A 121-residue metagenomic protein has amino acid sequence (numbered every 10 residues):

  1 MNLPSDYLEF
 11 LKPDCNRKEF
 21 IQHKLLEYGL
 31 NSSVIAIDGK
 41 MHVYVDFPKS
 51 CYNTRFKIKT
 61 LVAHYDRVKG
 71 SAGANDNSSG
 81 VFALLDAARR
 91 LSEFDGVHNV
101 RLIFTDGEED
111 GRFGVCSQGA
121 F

Functional and structural regions predicted by a protein language model:
N2-Y52: A non-catalytic alpha/beta surface segment that caps or lines the substrate-entry region of metallo-dependent hydrolase
F47-K49, A63-Y65, F104-E108: Active-site-proximal beta-strand/loop segments in catalytic clefts of secreted hydrolases
Y52-R55, D95-G96: Extracellular/periplasmic catalytic domains that process cell-envelope and extracellular macromolecules
K57-G70: Glycine/charged-rich beta-loop-alpha catalytic/anionic-binding loops adjacent to active sites
V68-F121: Acidic/histidine-rich catalytic neighborhood of metal-dependent amide-processing enzymes
